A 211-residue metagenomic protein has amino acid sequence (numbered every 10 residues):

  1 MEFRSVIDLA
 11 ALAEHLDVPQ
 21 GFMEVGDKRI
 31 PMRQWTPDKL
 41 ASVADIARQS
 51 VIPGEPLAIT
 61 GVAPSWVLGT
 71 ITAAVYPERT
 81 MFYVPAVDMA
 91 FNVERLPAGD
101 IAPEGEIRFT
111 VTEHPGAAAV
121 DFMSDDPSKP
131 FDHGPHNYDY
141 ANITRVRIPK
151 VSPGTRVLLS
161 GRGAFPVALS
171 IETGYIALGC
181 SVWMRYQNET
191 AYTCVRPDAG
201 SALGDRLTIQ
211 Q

Functional and structural regions predicted by a protein language model:
M1-R162, P166-Q211: Long, low-complexity, Lys/Arg-enriched
